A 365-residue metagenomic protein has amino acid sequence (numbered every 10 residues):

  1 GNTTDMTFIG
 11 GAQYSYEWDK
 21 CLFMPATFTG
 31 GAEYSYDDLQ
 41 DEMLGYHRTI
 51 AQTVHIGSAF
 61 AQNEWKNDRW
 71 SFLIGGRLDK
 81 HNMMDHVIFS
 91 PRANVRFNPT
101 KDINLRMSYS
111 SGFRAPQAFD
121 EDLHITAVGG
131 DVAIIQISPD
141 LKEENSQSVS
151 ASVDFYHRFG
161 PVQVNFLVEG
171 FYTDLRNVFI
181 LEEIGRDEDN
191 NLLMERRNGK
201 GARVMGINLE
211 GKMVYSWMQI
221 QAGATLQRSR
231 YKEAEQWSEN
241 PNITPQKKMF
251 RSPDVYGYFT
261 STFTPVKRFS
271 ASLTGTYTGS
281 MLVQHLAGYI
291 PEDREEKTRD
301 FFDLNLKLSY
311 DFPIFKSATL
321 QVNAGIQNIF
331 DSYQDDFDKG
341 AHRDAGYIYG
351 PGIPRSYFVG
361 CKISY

Functional and structural regions predicted by a protein language model:
G1-D85, L167-G170, G206, G211-G223: Face-selective signature of the C-terminal outer-membrane beta-barrel domain
T4-F8, T53-G57, V87-F89, N145-V149 (+6 more regions): Residues that define the transmembrane beta-barrel architecture of outer-membrane proteins
G10-Y16, A59-W65, A93-P99, A151-F155 (+7 more regions): Residues on the lipid-exposed face of transmembrane beta-strands in outer-membrane beta-barrel proteins
W18-T27, R69, D102, R158-V164 (+3 more regions): Short loop/turn motifs that connect adjacent beta-strands in outer-membrane beta-barrel proteins
F28, K66-S71, N165-F166, F171-D174 (+1 more regions): Gram-negative outer-membrane beta-barrel transporters
G30-Y36, I74-L78, A93, M107-S111 (+6 more regions): Transmembrane beta-barrel strands of outer-membrane/channel proteins
N98, R106, D140-R197, R203 (+3 more regions): Membrane-embedded beta-barrel scaffold of Gram-negative outer-membrane proteins
R176, Y277-L286, Y310-Y365: C-terminal beta-signal and adjacent terminal beta-strands/loops of Gram-negative outer-membrane beta-barrel proteins
